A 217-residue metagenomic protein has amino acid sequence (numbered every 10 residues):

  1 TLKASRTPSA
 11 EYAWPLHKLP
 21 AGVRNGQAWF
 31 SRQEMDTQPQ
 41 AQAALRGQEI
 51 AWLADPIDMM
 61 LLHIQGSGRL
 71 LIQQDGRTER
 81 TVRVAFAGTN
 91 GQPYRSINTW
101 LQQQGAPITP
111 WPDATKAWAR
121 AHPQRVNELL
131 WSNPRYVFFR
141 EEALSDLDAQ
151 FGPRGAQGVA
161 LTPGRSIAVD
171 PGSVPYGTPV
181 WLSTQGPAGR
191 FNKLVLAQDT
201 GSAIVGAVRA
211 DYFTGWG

Functional and structural regions predicted by a protein language model:
T1-L144, T184: Secretory/export targeting leaders with adjacent low-complexity proregions
D146-G217: C-terminal soluble interaction/assembly domains
